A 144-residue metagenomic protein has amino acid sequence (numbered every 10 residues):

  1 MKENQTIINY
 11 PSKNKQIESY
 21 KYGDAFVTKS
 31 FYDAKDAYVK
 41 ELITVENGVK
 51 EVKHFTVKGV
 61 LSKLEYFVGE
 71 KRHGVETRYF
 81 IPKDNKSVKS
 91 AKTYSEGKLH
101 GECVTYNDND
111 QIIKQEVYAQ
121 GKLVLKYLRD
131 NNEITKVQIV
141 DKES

Functional and structural regions predicted by a protein language model:
M1-S144: Glycine/tyrosine- and acidic-biased, solvent-exposed loop/turn segments at the edges of beta-strands
